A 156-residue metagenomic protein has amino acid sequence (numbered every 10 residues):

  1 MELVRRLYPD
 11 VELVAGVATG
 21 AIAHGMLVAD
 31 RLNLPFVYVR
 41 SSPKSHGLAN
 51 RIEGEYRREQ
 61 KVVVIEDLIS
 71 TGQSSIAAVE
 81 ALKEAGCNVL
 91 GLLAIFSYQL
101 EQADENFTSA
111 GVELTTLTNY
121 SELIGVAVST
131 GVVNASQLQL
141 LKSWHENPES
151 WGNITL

Functional and structural regions predicted by a protein language model:
M1-L7: Active-site-facing substrate-recognition patch
E2, M26, D30, E80 (+1 more regions): Short, well-ordered alpha-helices that flank and scaffold nucleotide-derived cofactor binding pockets
P9-A18, L93: Short glycine-rich phosphate-binding loop at a beta-alpha junction
E12, Q60, L90: Conserved acidic residues
A21: Phosphate/pyrophosphate-binding betaalpha-module
H24-V63, T71-A77: Short, glycine/charge-rich flexible loops or terminal/linker lids adjacent to PRPP-binding catalytic cores
E80-L156: PRPP-dependent phosphoribosyltransferase catalytic core
